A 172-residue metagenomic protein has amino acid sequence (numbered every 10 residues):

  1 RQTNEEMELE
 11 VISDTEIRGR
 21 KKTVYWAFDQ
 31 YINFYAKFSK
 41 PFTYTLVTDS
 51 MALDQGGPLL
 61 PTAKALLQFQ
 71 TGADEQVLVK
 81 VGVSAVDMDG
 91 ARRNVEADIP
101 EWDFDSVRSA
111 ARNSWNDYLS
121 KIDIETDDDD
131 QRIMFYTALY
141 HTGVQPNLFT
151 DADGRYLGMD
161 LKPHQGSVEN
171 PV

Functional and structural regions predicted by a protein language model:
R1-P171: Beta-sandwich/jelly-roll carbohydrate-recognition scaffolds of carbohydrate-active enzymes
